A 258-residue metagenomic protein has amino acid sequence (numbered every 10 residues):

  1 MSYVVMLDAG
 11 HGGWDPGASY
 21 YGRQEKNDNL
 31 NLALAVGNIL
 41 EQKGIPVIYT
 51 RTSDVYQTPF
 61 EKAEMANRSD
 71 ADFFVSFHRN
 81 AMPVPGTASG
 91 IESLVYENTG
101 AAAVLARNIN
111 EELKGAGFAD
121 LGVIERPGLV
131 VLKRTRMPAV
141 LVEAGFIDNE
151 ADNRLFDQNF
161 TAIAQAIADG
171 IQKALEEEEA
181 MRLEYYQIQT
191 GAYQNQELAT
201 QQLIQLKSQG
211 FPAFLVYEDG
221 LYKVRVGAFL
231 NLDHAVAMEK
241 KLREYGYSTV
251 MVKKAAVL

Functional and structural regions predicted by a protein language model:
S2-V5, W14-D15, R23, N27-R182 (+2 more regions): Active-site-proximal helix/loop segments of hydrolytic enzymes
M6-G17, V216-L221: Short, surface-exposed beta-strand segments enriched in small/polar/acidic residues
G10, T52, G227: Acidic/polar N-terminal loop/beta-strand segments that form early-domain functional surfaces
R182-L183, Q194-L258: Extracytoplasmic
I188: Active-site-flanking beta-strand signature of metal-NTP-handling nucleotidyl enzymes and homologous cyclase-like
G191: Conserved beta3-strand ATP-binding lysine motif
